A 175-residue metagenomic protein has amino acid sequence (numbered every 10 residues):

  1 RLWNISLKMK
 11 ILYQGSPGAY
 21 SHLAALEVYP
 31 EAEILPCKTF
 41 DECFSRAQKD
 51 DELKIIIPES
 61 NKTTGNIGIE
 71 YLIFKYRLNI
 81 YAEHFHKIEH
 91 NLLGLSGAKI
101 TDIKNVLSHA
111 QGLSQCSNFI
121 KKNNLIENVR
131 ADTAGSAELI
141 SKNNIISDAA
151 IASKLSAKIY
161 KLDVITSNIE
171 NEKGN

Functional and structural regions predicted by a protein language model:
R1-N175: Domain-level signature for soluble enzymes in the chorismate/prephenate branch of the shikimate pathway
